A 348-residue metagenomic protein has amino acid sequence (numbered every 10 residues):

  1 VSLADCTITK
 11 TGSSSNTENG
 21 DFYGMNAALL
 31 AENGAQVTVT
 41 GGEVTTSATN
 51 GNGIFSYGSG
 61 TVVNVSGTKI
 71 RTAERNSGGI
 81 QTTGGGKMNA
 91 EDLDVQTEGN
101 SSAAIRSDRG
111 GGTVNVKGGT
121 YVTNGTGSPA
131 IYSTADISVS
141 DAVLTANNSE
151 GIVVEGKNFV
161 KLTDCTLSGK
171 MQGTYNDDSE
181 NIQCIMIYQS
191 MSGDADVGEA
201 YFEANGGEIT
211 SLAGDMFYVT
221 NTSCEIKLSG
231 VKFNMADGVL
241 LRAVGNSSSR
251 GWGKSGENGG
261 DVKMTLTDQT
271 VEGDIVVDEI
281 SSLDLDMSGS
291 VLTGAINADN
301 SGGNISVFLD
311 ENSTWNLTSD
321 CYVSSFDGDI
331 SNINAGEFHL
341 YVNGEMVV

Functional and structural regions predicted by a protein language model:
V1, N16, M25-N33, N52-G58 (+11 more regions): Glycine-rich beta-solenoid repeat tracts in large extracellular/virion proteins
S2-G24, Q36-N50, T61, S66-N76 (+13 more regions): Beta-strand-rich solenoid/repeat architectures in extracellular/passenger domains of polysaccharide-targeting enzymes
M88, I137, F159-V160: Hydrophobic residues embedded in beta-strands of well-ordered beta-sheets
V276-V348: Extracellular beta-strand/loop-rich repeat segments of large surface/secreted proteins
